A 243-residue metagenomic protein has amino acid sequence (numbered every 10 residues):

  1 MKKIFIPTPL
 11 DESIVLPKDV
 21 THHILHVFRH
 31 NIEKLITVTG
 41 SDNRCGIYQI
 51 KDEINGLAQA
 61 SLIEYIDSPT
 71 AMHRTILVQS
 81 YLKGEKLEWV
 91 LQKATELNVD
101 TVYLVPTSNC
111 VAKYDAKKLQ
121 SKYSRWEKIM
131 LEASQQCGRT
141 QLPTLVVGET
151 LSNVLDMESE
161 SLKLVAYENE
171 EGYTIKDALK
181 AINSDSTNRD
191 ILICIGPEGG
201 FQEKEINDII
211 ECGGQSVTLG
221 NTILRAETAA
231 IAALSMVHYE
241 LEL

Functional and structural regions predicted by a protein language model:
M1-S68: N-terminal positively charged helical leader segments and presequences
I36, S61, P69-V78, N183-R189: Mobile, glycine- and charge-enriched loop segments and immediately flanking short secondary-structure elements within
A60, L142-V146, S216: Generic structural signal for residues in well-ordered beta-strands
Y65, T107-N109, N221-T222: Short, ordered loop/turn segments at secondary-structure junctions
P69-V165: RNA substrate-binding interface of SAM-dependent RNA methyltransferases
E158-G200, K204-E205, G214-V217: Active-site/ligand-binding-proximal alpha/beta "capping" segment
E203-L243: Structured adenosyl-cofactor binding patch, chiefly the S-adenosyl-L-methionine
